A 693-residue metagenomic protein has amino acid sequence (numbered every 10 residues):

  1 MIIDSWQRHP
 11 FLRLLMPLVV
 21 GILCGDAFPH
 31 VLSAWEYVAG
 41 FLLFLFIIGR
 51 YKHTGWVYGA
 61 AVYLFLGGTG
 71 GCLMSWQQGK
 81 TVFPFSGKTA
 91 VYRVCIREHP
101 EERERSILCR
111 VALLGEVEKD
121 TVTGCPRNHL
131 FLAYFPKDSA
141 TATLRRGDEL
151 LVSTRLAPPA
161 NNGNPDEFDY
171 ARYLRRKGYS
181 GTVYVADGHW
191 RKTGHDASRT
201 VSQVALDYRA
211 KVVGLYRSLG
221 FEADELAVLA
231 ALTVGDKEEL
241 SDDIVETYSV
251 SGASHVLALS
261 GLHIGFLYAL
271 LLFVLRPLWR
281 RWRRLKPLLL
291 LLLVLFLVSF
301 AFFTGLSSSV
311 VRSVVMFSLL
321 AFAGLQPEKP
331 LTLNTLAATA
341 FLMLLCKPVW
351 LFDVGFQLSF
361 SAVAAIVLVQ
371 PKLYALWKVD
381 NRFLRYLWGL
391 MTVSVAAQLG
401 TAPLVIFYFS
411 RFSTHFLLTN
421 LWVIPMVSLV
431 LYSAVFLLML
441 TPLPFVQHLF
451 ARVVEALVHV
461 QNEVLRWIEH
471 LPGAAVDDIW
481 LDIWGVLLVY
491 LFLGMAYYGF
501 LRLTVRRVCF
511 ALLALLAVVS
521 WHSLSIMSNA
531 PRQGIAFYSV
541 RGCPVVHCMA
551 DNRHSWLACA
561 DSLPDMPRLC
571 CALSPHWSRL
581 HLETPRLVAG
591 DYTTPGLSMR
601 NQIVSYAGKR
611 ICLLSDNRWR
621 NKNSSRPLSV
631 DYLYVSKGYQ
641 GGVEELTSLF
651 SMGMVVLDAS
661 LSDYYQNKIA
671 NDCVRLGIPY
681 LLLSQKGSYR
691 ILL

Functional and structural regions predicted by a protein language model:
M1-A27, A323, Y432, F436-W467: Hydrophobic alpha-helical segments
M1-G87, R312: N-terminal leader/targeting segments
I2-D4, W56-Y58, Y63-H255, L582-M599 (+5 more regions): Membrane-interface helix/helix-cap signal primarily in integral membrane proteins
D4, R13, G21, V57-G59 (+6 more regions): Hydrophobic alpha-helical transmembrane segments in multi-pass membrane proteins
G21, V94, T154, L232 (+8 more regions): Divalent metal-coordination and catalytic microenvironments
D26-W35, V354, L418, A475-W480: Membrane-helix interface and helix-disruption motif detector
T141-A142, E149-R155, R382, M439-L693: Non-globular, low-confidence helical/coil segments that flank catalytic cores
V204-D207, K211, L215, Y386 (+8 more regions): Low-complexity, intrinsically disordered, cysteine-poor segments enriched in small/polar and charged residues
